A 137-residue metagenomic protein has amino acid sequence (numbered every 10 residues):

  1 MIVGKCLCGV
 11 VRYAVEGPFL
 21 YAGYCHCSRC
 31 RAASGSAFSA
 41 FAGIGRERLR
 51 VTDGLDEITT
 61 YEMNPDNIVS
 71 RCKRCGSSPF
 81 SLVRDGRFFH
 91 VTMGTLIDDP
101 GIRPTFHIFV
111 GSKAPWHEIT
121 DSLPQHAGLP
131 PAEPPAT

Functional and structural regions predicted by a protein language model:
M1-T137: A short Gly-Trp-Pro
